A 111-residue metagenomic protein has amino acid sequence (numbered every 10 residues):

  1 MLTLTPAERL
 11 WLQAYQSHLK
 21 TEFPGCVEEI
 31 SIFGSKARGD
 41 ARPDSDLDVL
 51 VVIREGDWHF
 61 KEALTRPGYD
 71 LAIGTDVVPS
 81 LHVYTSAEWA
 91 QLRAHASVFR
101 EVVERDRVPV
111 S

Functional and structural regions predicted by a protein language model:
M1-E28, R38-P43, I53-S111: Catalytic core of pol beta-like nucleotidyltransferases
D48-V51: Short beta-strand->loop micro-motif that forms the acidic, two-metal-ion catalytic signature in nucleotide-processing
